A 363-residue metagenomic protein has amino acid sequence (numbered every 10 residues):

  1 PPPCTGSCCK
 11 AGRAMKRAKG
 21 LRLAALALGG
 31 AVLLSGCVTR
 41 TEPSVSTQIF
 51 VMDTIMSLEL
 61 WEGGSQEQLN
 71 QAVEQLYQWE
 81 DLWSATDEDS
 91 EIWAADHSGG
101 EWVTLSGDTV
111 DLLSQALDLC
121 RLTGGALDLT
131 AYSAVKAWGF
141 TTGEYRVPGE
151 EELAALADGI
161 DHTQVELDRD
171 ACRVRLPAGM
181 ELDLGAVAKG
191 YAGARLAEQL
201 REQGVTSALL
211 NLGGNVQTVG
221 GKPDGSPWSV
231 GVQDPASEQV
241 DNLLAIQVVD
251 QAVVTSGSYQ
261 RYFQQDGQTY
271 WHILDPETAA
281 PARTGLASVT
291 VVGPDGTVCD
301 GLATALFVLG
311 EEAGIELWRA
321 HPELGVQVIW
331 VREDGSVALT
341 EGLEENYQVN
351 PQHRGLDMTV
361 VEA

Functional and structural regions predicted by a protein language model:
P1-T5: Compositionally biased, low-complexity flexible segments
S7-A363: Mature catalytic core of soluble alpha/beta enzymes
